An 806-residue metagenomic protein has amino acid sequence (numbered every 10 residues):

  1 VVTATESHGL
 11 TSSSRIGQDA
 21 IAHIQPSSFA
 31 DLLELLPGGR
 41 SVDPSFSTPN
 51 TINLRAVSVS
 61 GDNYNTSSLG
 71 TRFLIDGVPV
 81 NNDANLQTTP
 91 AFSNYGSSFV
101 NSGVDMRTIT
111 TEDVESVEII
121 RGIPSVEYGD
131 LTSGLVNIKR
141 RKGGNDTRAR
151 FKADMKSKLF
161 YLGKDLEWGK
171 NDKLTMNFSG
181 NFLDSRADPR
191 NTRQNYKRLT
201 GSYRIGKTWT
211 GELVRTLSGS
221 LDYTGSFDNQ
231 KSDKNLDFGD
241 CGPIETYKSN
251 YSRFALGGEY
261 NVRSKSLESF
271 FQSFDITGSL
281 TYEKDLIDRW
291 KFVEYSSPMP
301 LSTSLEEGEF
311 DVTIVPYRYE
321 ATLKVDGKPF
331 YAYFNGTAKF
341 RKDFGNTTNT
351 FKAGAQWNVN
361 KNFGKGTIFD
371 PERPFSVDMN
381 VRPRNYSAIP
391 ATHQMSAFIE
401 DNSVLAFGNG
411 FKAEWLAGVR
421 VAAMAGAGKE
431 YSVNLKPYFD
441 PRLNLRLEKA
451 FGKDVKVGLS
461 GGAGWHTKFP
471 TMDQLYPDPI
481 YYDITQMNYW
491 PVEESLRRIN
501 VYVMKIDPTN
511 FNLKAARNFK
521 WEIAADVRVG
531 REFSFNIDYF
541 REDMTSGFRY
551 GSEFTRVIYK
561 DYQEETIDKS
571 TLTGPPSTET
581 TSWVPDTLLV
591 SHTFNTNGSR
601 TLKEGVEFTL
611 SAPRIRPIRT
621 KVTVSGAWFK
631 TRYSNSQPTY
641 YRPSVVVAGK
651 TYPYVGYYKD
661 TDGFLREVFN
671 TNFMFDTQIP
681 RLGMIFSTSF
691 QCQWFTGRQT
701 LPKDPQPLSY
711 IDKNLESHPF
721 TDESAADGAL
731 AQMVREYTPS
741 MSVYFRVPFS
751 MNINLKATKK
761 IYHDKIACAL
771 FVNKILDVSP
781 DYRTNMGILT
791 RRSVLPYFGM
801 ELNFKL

Functional and structural regions predicted by a protein language model:
V1-A22: Short, acidic, small-residue-rich periplasmic hinge/interaction motif at the N-terminus of Gram-negative outer-membrane
F29-L32, T51-N53, L74, G103-R107 (+1 more regions): N-terminal periplasmic accessory domains that precede and gate Gram-negative outer-membrane beta-barrel machines
E34-Q87: Extracytoplasmic beta-strand/coil segments of soluble accessory domains associated with Gram-negative outer-membrane
V78-I120: Short acidic/polar hinge/loop motifs at secondary-structure boundaries that mediate gating or recognition
R148-D184, N191-D275: Transmembrane beta-barrel wall of Gram-negative outer-membrane proteins
T208-S226, Y247-E430, F451-D454, G605-E607 (+1 more regions): Face-selective signature of the C-terminal outer-membrane beta-barrel domain
F407-N409, D543, K560-D704: Gram-negative outer-membrane beta-barrel transporters
M544, Q691-Y737, P748-N752, K756-L806: C-terminal beta-signal and adjacent terminal beta-strands/loops of Gram-negative outer-membrane beta-barrel proteins
